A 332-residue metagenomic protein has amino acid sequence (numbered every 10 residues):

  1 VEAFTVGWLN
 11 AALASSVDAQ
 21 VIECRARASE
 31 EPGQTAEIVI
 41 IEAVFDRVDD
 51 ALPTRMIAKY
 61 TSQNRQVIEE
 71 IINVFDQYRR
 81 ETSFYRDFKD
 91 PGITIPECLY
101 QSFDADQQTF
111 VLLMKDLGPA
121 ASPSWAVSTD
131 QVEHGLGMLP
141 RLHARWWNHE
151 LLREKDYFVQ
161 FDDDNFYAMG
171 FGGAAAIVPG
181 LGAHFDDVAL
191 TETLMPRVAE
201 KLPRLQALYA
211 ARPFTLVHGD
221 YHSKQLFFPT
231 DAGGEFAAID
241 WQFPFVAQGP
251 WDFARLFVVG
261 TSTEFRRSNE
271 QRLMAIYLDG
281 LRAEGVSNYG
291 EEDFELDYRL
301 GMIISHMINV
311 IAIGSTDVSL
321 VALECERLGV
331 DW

Functional and structural regions predicted by a protein language model:
V1-Q34, V44-P53, E192-P196, P203-A211 (+2 more regions): Regulatory N- and C-terminal appendages and interdomain linkers associated with kinase/kinase-like NTP transferase
F4, R80, D130, H134-G137 (+7 more regions): Generic recognition of stable, solvent-exposed alpha-helical segments in well-folded globular domains
W8, A12, F84-F88, M138-R141 (+2 more regions): Amphipathic alpha-helical segments that form well-ordered structural scaffolds and often line/cohere around active
R27-F171, G249-P250, E291: Conserved ATP-binding subdomain of kinase catalytic cores across diverse folds
Q34-V48, I57, L202-G249: Active-site acidic catalytic loop and adjacent metal/ATP-binding pocket of ATP-dependent phosphoryl transfer enzymes
S83, F243-V286, M302-R327: Active-site activation/catalytic loop segments of kinase-like enzymes and analogous catalytic loops in related
K115-P123, V178, M307, I311-D317: Short, low-complexity, polybasic intrinsically disordered segments
A121-H218, F227-A232, R327, D331: ATP-dependent phospho-/nucleotidyl transfer catalytic cores
